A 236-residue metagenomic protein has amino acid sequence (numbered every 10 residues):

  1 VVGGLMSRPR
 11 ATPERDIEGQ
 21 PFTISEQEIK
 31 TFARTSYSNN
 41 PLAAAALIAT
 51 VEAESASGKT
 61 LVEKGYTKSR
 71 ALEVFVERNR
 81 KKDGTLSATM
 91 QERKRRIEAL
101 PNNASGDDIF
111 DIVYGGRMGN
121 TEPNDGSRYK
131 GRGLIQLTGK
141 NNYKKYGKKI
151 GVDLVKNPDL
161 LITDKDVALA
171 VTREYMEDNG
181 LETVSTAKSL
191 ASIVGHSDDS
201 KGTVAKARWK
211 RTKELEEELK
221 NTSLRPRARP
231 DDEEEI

Functional and structural regions predicted by a protein language model:
V1-I162, D166-L224, E235: Cell-wall polysaccharide-cleaving catalytic domain and substrate-binding groove, primarily in peptidoglycan/chitin
